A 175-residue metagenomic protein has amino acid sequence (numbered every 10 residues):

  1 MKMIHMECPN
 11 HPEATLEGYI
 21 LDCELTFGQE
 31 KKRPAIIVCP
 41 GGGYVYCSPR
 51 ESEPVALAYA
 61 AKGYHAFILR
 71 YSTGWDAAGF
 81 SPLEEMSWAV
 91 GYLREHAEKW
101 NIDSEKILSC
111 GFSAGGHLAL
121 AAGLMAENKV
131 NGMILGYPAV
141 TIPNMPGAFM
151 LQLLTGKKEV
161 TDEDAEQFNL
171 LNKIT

Functional and structural regions predicted by a protein language model:
M1-T175: Alpha/beta-hydrolase superfamily serine-hydrolase fold, recognizing
